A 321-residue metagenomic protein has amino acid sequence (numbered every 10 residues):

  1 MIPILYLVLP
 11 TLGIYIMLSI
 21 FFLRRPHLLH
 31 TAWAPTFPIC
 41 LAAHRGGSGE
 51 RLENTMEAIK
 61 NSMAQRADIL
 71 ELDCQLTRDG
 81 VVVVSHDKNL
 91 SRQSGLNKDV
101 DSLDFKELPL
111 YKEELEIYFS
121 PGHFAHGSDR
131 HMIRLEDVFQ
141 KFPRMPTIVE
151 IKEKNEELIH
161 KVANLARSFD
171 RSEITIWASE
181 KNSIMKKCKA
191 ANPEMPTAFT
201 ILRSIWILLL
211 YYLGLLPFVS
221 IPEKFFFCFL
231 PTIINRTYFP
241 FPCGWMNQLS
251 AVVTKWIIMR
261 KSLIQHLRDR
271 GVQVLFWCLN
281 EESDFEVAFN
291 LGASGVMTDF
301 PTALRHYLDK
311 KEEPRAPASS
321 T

Functional and structural regions predicted by a protein language model:
I2-I39, H86-T200, G214-R270: Metal-dependent phosphodiesterase/phospholipase catalytic core, i.e., the His/Asp/Glu-rich active-site region
R45-G46, E53-T55, S179, I201-R203 (+2 more regions): Glycine-rich beta-to-alpha transition loops that act as phosphate-gripper elements at the mouths of alpha/beta enzyme
A58-L76, I221-F226: Catalytic domains of carbohydrate-active enzymes, especially glycoside hydrolases
Q65, D269-R270, L291: Structural motif
T77, L291-Y307: Glycine-rich phosphate-binding active-site loops on the catalytic face of alpha/beta enzymes
D170-I176, E194-S204, G295-D299, E312-S319: Short hydrophobic/aromatic-enriched beta-strand-loop microsegments
K186, E281-A293: Catalytic cores of alpha/beta
